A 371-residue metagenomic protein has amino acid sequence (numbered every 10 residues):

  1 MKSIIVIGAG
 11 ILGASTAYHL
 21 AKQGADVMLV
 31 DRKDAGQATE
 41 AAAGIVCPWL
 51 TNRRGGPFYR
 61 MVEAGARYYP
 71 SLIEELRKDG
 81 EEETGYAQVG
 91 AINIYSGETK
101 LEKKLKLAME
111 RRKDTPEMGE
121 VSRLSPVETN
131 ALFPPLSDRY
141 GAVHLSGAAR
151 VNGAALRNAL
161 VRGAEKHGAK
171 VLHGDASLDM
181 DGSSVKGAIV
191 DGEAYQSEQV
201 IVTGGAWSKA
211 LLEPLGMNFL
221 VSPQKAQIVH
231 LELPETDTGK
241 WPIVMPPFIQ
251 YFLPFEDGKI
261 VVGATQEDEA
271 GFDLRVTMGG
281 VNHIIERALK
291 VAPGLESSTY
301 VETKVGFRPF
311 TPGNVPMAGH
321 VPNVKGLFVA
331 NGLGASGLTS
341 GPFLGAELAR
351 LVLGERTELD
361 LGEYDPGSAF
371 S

Functional and structural regions predicted by a protein language model:
K2-M28: N-terminal Rossmann-like FAD-binding beta1-loop-alpha1 element of flavoenzymes
I5-I7, Y195-W207, G345: Short hydrophobic core segments
S15-Q23, R32, G44-I45, E81-A87 (+1 more regions): Active-site substrate-recognition segment that forms the wall of the catalytic cavity or substrate channel
I45-L132, R287-L289: Dinucleotide-binding Rossmann-like beta1-alpha1 core, especially the glycine-rich loop that anchors the ADP
R60-A64, G97-E102, V143-R162, R275-G280 (+1 more regions): Short beta-strand to alpha-helix junction loop
E82-N93, E110-R112, E117-H167, T265-E269 (+2 more regions): Helix-loop-beta segment of a Rossmann-like dinucleotide-binding subdomain
V143-D191, Y195-Q199: Helical element adjacent to the flavin cofactor pocket in flavoenzyme catalytic cores
G294-S371: C-terminal catalytic lobe of FAD-dependent flavoproteins
